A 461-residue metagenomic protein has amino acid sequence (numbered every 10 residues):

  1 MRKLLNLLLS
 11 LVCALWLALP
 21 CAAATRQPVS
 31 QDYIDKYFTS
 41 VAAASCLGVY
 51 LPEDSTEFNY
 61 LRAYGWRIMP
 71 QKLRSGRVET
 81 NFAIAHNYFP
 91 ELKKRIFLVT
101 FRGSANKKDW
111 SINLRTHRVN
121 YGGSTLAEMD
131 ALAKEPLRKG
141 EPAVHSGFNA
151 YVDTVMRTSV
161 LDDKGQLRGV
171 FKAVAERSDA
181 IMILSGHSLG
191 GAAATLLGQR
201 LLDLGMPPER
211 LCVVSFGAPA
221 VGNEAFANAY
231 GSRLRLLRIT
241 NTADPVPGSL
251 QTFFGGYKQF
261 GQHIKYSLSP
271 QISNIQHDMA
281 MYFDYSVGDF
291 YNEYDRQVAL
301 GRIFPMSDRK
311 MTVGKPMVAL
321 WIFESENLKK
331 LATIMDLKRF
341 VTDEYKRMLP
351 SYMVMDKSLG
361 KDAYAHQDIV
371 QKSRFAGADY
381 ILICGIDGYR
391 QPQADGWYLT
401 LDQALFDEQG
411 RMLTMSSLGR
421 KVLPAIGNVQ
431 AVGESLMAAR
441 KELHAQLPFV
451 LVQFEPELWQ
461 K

Functional and structural regions predicted by a protein language model:
L8-P20: Bacterial N-terminal signal peptides
C21-T25: Boundary at the C-terminal end of the N-terminal hydrophobic targeting segment
P28, R95, T125-A133, A143 (+3 more regions): Serine hydrolase/lipase
E79-N81, P90-D130: Short, surface-exposed "cap/lid" segments of acyl-processing enzymes
G186-G190, A194: Gly/Ala-rich beta-loop-alpha elbow adjacent to hydrolase catalytic centers
A220, I303-M353, F449-K461: A structural "domain/chain start" motif
K310-V318, F375, F406-K461: C-terminal/domain-edge helix-coil "capping" segments
Y364-L413: Surface-exposed short loop/turn segments
